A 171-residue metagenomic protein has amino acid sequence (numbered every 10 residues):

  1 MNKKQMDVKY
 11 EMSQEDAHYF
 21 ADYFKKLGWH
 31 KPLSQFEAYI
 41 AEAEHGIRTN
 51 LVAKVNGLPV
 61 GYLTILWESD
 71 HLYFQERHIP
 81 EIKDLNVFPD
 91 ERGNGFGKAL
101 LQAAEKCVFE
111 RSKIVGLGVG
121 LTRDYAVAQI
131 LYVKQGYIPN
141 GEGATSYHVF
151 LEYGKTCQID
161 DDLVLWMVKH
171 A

Functional and structural regions predicted by a protein language model:
K3-D84, F88-P89, L101-Q102, C107: Acetyl-CoA-dependent GNAT
R48, D160-W166: Short hydrophobic/aromatic beta-strand or adjacent loop that forms the aromatic wall/cage of a ligand/substrate-binding
L85-R92, G120-T122: A short, internal acetyl-CoA/4′-phosphopantetheine-binding micro-motif in the GNAT/acyltransferase core
G93-L101: Glycine-rich acyl-CoA binding loop
K98, T122-E142, S146-K155, D160: Conserved active-site alpha-helix within GNAT-family acetyltransferase domains
V108-L121: Conserved GNAT acetyl-CoA-binding A-motif
V168-A171: Short beta-strand-to-coil "C-cap" segments at the C-terminal boundary of structured domains/repeats, marking
